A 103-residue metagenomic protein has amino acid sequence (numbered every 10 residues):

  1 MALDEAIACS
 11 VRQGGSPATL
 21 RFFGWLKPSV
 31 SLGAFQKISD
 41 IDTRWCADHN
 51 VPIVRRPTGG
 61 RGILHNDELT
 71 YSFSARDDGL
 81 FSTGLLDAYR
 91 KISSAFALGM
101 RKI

Functional and structural regions predicted by a protein language model:
M1-D48, P52-R56: Active-site loop/lid in soluble adenylation, ligation, and acyl-transfer enzymes
G14-G15, I63, F81, A88: Alpha-helical protein-protein interaction elements
D40-L80: A glycine-rich, hydrophobic loop/mini-helix early in the fold
E68-I103: Contiguous, small/hydrophobic- and glycine-enriched helical/loop subdomains that border and often "cap" functional
